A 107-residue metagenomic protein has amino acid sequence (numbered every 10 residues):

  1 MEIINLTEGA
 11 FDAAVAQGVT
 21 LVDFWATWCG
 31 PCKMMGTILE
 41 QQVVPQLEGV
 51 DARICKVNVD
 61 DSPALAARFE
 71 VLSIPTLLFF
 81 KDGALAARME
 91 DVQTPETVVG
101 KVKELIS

Functional and structural regions predicted by a protein language model:
M1-A13: N-terminal "domain-start" segment that seeds a small globular fold
E2, W25, C55: Conserved Rossmann-like nucleotide-binding pocket used by diverse enzymes that bind dinucleotide cofactors
V15-W25: Short active-site neighborhood of thiol/selenol oxidoreductases, capturing the structured segment around
V19, G36-V57: Conserved helix-turn-beta segment immediately C-terminal to the redox Cys motif in thioredoxin-like folds
F24-I38: Conserved redox-active cysteine motifs that mediate thiol-disulfide chemistry, especially di-cysteine Cys-X(1-2)-Cys
V57-L65: Structural microenvironment flanking redox-active thiols in thiol-disulfide oxidoreductases
P63, F69-L78: Structural micro-motif
K81-S107: Non-catalytic, surface beta->alpha helical segment in thiol-disulfide oxidoreductase systems
